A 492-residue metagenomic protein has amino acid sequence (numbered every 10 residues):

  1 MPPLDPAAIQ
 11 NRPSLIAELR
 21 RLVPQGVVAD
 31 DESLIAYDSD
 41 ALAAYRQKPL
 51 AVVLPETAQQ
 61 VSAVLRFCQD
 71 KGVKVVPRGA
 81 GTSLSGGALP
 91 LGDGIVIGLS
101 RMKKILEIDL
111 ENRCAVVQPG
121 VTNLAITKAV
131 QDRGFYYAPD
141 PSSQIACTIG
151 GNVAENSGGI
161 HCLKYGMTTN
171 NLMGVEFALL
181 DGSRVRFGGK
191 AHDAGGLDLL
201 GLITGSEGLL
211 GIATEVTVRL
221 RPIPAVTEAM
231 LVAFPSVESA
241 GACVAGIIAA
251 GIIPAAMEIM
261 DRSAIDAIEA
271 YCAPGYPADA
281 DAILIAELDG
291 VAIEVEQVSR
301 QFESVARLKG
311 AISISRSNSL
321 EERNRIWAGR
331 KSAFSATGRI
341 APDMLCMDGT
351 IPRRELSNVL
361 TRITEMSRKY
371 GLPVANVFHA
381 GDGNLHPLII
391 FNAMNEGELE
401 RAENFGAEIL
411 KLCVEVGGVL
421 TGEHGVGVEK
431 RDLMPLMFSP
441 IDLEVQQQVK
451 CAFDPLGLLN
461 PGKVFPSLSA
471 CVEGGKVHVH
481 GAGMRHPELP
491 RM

Functional and structural regions predicted by a protein language model:
M1-P13, S33-Y37, V53-L54, Q59 (+16 more regions): Feature of Fe-S/electron-transfer and energy-metabolism proteins that preferentially highlights extended coupling
M1-R66, T82-R113, S142, A264-A273 (+4 more regions): N-terminal flexible segment immediately upstream of the FAD-binding catalytic core in FAD-dependent oxidoreductases
Q25, V414-V426, K450-C451, P455-G462: Alpha-helix capping/hinge segments and adjacent helical runs
A29-S39, V218, P222, E228-F405 (+3 more regions): C-terminal substrate-recognition/cap domain of FAD-linked oxidoreductases
C68, G208, P387, D454: Conserved, mostly hydrophobic/aromatic
K104-M260, L459, K476-M492: FAD-binding subdomain of flavoenzyme oxidoreductases
S183, R431-M492: Activity-critical C-terminal alpha-helical subdomain
